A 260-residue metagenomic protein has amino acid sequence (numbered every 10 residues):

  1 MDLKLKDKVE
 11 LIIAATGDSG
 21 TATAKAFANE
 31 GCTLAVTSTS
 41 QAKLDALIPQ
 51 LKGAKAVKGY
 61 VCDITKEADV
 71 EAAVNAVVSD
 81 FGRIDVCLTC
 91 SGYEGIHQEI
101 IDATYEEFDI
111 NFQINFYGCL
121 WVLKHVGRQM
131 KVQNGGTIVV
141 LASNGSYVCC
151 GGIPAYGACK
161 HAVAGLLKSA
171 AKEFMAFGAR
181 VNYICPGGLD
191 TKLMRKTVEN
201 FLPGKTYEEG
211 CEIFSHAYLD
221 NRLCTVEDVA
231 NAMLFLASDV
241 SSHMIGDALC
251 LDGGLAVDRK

Functional and structural regions predicted by a protein language model:
T16-D18: Conserved glycine-rich cofactor-binding loop
H97, L234, I245-K260: Short C-terminal tail/terminal secondary-structure segment of NAD(P)H-dependent dehydrogenase/reductase domains
Q98-I100, T104-F112, F214: Substrate-binding pocket helix/loop in short-chain dehydrogenase/reductase
E99, A103, C149-G157, S169 (+1 more regions): Active-site loop-to-helix junction immediately N-terminal to the catalytic Tyr of the SDR YXXXK motif in Rossmann-fold
L123, C159, L167: Active-site helix of classical SDR
S143: Residue(s) in the substrate-gating loop at a strand-loop-helix junction that position the organic substrate next
M175, R180, M244-G246: Short, small/polar-rich loop/turn modules that mediate ligand/substrate recognition or access, typified
